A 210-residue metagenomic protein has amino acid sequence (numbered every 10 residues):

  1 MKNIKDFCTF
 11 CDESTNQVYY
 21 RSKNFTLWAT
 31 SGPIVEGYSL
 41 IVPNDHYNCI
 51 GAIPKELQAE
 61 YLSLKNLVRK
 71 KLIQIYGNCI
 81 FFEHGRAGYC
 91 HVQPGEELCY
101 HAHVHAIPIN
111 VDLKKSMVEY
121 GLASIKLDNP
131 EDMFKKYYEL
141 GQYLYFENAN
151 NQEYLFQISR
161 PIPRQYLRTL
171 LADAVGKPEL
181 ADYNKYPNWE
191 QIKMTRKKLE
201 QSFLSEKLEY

Functional and structural regions predicted by a protein language model:
M1-Y210: HIT superfamily nucleotide-processing domains
